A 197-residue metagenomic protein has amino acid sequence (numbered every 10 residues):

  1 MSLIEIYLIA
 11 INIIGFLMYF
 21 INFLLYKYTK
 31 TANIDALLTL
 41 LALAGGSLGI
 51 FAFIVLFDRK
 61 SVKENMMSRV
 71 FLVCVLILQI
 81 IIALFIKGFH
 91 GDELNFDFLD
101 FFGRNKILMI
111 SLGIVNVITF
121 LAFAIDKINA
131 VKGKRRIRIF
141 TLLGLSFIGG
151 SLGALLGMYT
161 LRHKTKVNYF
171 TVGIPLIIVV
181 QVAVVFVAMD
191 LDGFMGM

Functional and structural regions predicted by a protein language model:
M1-A10, E64-N116: Polybasic, low-complexity association/targeting segments
M1-D58: Ordered, small/hydrophobic-rich secondary-structure cores
I11-M18, L112-F123, I177, Q181: Alpha-helical transmembrane segments of multi-pass membrane proteins
L17-T39, L121-G144: Membrane-embedded helical hairpins/re-entrant loop segments and their flanking transmembrane helices within multi-pass
L37-L56, F140-L161: Hydrophobic, aromatic-rich membrane-embedded alpha-helical segments
V62-S68, L161-V179: Interfacial loop-to-transmembrane junctions
L72-A83, G173-D192: Final/C-terminal transmembrane alpha-helix of multipass membrane proteins
G88-L94, V185-M197: Juxtamembrane boundary at the C-terminal end of a transmembrane helix
